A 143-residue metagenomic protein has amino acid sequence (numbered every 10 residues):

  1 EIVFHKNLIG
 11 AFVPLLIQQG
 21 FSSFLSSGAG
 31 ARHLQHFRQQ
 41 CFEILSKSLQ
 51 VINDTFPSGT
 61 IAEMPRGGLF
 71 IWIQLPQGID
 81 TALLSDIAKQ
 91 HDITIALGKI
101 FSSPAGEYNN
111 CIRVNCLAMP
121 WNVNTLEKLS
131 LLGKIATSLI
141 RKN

Functional and structural regions predicted by a protein language model:
E1-Q39: Conserved core segment of the aminotransferase class I/II
F4, V51-I52, F101, G133 (+1 more regions): A generic "structured core" feature
L16-G20, K47, N109: Generic alpha-helical secondary structure signal
S22, R38-L49, I61-Q74, L84: Conserved glycine-rich beta-strand-loop-beta hairpin in the small C-terminal domain of fold type I
S26, Q74-P76, L117-M119: Residue-level recognition of strand-loop junctions within catalytic nucleotide-signaling folds
R32, I52-A62, I140-N143: Surface-exposed helix-capping loop/turn segments at secondary-structure junctions
I73-R113: Conserved C-terminal alpha-helix-loop-beta "cap" of PLP-dependent enzymes that closes/shapes the active-site mouth
Q90, G106-N143: PLP-dependent enzyme catalytic core of the Aspartate aminotransferase-like
